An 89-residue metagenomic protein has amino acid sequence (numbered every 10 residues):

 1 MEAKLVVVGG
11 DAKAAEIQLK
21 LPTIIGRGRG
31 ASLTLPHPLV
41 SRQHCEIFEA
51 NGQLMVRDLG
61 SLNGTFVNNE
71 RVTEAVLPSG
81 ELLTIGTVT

Functional and structural regions predicted by a protein language model:
E2-V6, A12-T87: Forkhead-associated
